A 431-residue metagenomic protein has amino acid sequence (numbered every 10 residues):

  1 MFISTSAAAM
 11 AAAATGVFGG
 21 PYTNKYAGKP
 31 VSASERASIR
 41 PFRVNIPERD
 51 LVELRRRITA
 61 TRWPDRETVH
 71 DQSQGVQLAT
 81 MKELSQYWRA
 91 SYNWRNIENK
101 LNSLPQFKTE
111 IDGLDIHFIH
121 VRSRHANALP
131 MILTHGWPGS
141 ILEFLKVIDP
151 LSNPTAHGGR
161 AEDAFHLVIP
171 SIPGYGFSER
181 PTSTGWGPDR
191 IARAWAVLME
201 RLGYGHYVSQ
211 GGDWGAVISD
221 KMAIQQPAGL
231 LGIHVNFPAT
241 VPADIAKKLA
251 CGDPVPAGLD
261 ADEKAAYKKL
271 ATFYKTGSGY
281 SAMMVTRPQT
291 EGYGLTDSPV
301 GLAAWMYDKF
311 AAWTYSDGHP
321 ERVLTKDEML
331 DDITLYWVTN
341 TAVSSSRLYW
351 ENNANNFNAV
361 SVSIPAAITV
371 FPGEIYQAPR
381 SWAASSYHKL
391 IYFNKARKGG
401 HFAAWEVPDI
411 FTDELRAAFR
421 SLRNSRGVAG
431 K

Functional and structural regions predicted by a protein language model:
M1-Y22: N-terminal export signals
G16-R43, P47: C-terminal segment of N-terminal export signals and the immediately downstream linker at the start of the mature
D50-R122, N127, W337, V343-N355: Non-catalytic accessory segments flanking enzyme active sites
N96, G159, I172-W186, D220: Glycine-rich "HGGG/HGxG" loop immediately N-terminal to the catalytic nucleophile of the alpha/beta-hydrolase
L151-F177: Conserved alpha/beta-hydrolase
R190-Y207: Conserved acidic catalytic loop of the alpha/beta-hydrolase fold
G205-K248: Conserved hydrolase catalytic core segment
M283-K431: C-terminal subdomain of alpha/beta-hydrolase-fold enzymes, centered on the catalytic histidine and its supporting
